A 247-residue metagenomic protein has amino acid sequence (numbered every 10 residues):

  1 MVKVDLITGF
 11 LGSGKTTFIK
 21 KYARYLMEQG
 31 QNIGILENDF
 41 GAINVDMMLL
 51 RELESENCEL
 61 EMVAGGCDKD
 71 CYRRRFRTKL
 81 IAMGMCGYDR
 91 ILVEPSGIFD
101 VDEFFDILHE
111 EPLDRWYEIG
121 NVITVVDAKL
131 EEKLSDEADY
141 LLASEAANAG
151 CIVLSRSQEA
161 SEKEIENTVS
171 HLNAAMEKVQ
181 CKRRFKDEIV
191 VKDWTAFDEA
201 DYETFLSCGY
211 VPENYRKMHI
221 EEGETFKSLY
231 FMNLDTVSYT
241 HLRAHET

Functional and structural regions predicted by a protein language model:
V2-T8, S13, T17-N121, A128-L134: Nucleotide-state-sensitive switch-loop elements of NTP-binding domains
D39, A149, R243: Residue-level signal for inorganic ion chemistry
M62, T124, V190-D193: Structural signal for conserved beta-strand scaffold positions within catalytic alpha/beta enzyme cores
C86, R90-R184: Phosphate/Mg2+-binding loops and adjacent switch elements in nucleotide/diphosphate-handling enzyme cores
A160-R243: C-terminal accessory "lid"/substrate-recognition subdomains
